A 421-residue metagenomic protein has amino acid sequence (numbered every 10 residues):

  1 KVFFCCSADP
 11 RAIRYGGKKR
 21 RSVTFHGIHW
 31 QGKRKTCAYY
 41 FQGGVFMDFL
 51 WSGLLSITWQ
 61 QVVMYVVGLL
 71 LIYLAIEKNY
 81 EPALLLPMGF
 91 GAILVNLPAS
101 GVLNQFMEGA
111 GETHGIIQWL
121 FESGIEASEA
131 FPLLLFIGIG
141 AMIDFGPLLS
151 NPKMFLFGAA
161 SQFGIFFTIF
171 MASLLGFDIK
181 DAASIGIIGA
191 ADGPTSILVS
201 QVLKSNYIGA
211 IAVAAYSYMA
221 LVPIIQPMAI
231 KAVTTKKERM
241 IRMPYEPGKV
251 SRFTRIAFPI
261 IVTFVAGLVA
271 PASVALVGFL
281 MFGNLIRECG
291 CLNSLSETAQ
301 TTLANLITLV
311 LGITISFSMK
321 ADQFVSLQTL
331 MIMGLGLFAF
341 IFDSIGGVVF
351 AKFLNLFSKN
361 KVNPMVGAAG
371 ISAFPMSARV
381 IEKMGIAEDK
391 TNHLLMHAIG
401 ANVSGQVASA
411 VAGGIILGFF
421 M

Functional and structural regions predicted by a protein language model:
F41-S56, V62, G109-T113, M228-A257 (+3 more regions): Intrinsically disordered, low-complexity non-transmembrane regions of multi-pass membrane transporters
V45-E112: N-terminal alpha-helical transmembrane segments of multi-pass membrane transport and channel/translocase proteins
E77-L85, N104, W119-L120, M142-F157 (+4 more regions): Interfacial helix-loop-helix linkers and transmembrane-helix boundary segments in multi-pass membrane proteins
A127-S128, I137-M142, F157-F167, M171 (+3 more regions): Alpha-helical membrane segments and immediately flanking helix-loop junctions that form or couple to the substrate/ion
L148-I169, A321-G347, A398, N402: Entry/N-cap segments of selected transmembrane alpha helices and their immediately preceding amphipathic helices
N206-I224, L335-F342, V366: Alpha-helical transmembrane segments
A214-C291: Membrane-embedded hairpin module used as a gating/binding unit in multi-pass transport and secretion proteins
V262-F350: Transmembrane helical segments that form the transport core of multi-pass membrane transport proteins
